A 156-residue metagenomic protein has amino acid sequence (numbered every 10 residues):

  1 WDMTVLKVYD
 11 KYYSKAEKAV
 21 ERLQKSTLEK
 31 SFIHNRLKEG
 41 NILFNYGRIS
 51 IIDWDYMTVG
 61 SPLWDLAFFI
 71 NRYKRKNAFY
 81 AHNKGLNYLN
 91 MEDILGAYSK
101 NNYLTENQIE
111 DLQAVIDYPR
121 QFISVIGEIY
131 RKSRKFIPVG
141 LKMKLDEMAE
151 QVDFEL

Functional and structural regions predicted by a protein language model:
W1-F32, D93: ATP-dependent phospho-/nucleotidyl transfer catalytic cores
S14, K18-E21, I42-L43, G47-S50 (+2 more regions): Short helix-capping and hinge/turn segments at secondary-structure transitions, especially at repeat and domain
V20-W64: Active-site acidic catalytic loop and adjacent metal/ATP-binding pocket of ATP-dependent phosphoryl transfer enzymes
L63-Y103, I116-R134: Active-site activation/catalytic loop segments of kinase-like enzymes and analogous catalytic loops in related
L104-Q108: Helix N-cap / loop-to-helix initiation motif
F122-L156: ATP/Mg2+ or Mg2+-diphosphate-binding catalytic cores that bind nucleotide phosphates or diphosphates via glycine-rich
